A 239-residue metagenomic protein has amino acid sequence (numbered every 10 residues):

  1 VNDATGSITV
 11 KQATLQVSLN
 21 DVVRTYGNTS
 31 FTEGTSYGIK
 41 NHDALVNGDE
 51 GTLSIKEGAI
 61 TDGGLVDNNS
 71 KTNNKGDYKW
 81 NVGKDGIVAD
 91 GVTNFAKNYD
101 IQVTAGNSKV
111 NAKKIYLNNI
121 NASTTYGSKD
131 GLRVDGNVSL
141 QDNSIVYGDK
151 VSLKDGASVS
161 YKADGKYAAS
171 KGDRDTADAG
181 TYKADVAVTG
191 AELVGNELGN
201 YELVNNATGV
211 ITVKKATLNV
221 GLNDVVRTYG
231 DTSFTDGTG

Functional and structural regions predicted by a protein language model:
V1-G239: Short loop/turn motifs that initiate or flank beta-strands
